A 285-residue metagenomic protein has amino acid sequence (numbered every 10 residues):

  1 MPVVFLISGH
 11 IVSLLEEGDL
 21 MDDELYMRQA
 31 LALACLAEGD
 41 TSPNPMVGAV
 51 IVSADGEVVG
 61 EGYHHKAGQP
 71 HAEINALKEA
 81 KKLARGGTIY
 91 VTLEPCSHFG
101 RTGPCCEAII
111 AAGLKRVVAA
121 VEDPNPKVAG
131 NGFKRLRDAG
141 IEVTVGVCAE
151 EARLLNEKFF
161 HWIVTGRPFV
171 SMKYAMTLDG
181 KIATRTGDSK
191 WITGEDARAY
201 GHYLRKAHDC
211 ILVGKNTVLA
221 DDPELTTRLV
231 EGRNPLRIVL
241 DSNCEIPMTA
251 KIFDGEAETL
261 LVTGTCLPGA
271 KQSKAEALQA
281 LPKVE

Functional and structural regions predicted by a protein language model:
L6-L20: Short, Lys/Arg-enriched N-terminal segments with co-localized hydrophobic residues within the first ~10-30 amino acids
D23-S42, W162: Short, basic/aromatic recognition patches
D40-P43, S53, T165-R167: Short loop/turn motifs at secondary-structure junctions and domain boundaries
P45-V47, V59, V170-M172: Short loop/turn microsegments at loop-to-beta-strand junctions
V47-S53, Y174-A175: Short beta-strand scaffold segments in enzyme catalytic cores
V50-E151, L236, T265-L267: Zn2+-dependent cytidine deaminase-like catalytic core
N156-V164: Flexible, polar/acidic helix-loop-strand segments at domain edges
H161, S171-L178, I182-E285: Active-site ligand-binding patch in enzyme domains
